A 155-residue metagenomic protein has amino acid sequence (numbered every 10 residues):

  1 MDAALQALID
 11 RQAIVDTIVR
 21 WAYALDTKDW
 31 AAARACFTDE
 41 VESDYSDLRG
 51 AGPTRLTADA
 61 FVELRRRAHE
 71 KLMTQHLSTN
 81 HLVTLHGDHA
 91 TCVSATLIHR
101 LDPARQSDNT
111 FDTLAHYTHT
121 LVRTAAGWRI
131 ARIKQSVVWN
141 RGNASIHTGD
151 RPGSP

Functional and structural regions predicted by a protein language model:
M1-D39: Short, low-complexity N-terminal intrinsically disordered segments enriched in polar/charged residues
D2, E70-P155: A beta-strand edge to alpha-helix "cap/lid" segment located at domain peripheries
L8, A51-G52, D108: Charge-dense, low-complexity intrinsically disordered segments
D10-A13, A33-T38, D59, V93 (+2 more regions): A general secondary-structure boundary signal
W30-I98: A solvent-exposed, acidic/Ser-Thr-rich amphipathic alpha-helical stretch
